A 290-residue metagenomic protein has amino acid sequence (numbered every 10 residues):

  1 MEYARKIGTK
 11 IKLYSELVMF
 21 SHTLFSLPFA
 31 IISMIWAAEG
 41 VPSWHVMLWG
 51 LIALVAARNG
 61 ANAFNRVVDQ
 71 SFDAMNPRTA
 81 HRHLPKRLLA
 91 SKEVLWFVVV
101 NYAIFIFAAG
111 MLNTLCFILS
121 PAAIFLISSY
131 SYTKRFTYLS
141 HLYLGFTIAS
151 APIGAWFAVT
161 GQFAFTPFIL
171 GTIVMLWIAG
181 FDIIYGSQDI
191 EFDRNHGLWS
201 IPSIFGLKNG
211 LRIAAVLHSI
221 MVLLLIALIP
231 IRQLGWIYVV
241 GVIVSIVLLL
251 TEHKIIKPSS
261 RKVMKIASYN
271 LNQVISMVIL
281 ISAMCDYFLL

Functional and structural regions predicted by a protein language model:
M1-K12, N62-L89, I183-K208, I255-M264: Cytosolic, membrane-interface loops and tails of multi-pass inner-membrane proteins
I7-E16, R82-L170, L250-K257: Intramembrane alpha-helical segments
T9, A227-L290: Extended hydrophobic alpha-helices typical of membrane-associated regions
V18, D69, A90, S140 (+2 more regions): Residue-level signal for inorganic ion chemistry
L27, I106, S128-S131, P152 (+4 more regions): Hydrophobic transmembrane alpha-helices of multi-pass small-molecule transporters
L27-S33, H83, L144-V159, I204 (+1 more regions): Small-residue-rich segments of transmembrane alpha-helices in multi-pass membrane proteins, especially helix faces
F29-I32, W36-V68, R78, Y102-G110 (+3 more regions): Membrane-embedded alpha-helical segments that form the functional core of polytopic membrane enzymes, especially those
L48, I52, Q70-S120, N195-V240 (+2 more regions): Multi-pass membrane catalytic core of lipid/isoprenoid biosynthesis enzymes
